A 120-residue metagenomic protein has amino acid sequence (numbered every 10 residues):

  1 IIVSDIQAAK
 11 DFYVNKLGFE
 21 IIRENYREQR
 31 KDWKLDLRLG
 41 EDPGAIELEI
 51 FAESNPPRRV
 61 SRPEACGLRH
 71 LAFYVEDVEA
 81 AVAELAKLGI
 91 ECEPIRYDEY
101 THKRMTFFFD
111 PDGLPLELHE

Functional and structural regions predicted by a protein language model:
I2, A72-E76: Short hydrophobic/aromatic beta-strand micro-patches that form the beta-sheet surface supporting nucleotide- or nucleic
I2-A45, K87: Core segments of cupin and vicinal oxygen chelate
D5, D77, D110: Acidic di-acidic motifs
F12, E79-E84: Short amphipathic alpha-helices within nucleic acid-binding modules
R23, D32-W33, N55-V60, P94: A short, acidic/glycine-rich surface segment
D36, V82-E120: Vicinal oxygen chelate
A45-E49, P115: Short hydrophobic-acidic sequence motifs that mark active-site Asp/Glu residues
C66-H70: Eukaryotic phosphotyrosine signaling hubs
